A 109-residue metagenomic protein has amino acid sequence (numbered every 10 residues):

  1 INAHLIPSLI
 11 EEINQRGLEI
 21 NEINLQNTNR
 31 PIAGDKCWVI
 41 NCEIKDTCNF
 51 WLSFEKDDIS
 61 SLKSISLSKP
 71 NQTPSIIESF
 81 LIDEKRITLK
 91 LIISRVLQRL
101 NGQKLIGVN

Functional and structural regions predicted by a protein language model:
I1, L18, T28-R30, S68-I76: Alpha-helical context
I1-E19: Intrinsic low-complexity, intrinsically disordered segments
I13, G17, N21, N101-V108: Residue-level signal for secondary-structure boundary elements
I13, T28-I32, I40-C42, F80 (+2 more regions): Short, flexible coil/linker segments at or flanking structured domains
E19-F50, D57: Short, structured protein-protein interaction patches enriched in aromatics and acidic/basic residues, typified by
D46-E84: Intrinsically disordered, low-complexity regulatory segments enriched in Ser/Thr/Pro and charged residues
K69-N109: Ampiphathic alpha-helical segments that act as solvent-exposed interaction surfaces
